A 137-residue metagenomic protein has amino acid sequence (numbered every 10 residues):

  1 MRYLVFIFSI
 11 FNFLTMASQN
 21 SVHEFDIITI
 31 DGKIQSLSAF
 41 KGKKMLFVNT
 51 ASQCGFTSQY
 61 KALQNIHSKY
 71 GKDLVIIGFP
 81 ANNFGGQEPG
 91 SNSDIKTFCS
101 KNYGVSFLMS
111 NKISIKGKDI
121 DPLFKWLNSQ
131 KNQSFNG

Functional and structural regions predicted by a protein language model:
Y3-L14: Sec-dependent N-terminal signal peptides
A17-S38, S58, P122, Q130: N-terminal "domain-start" segment that seeds a small globular fold
T29, N49-Q53: Amphipathic alpha-helical repeat scaffolds
K43-M45, Q53, T57-N82, S100-Y103: Conserved helix-turn-beta segment immediately C-terminal to the redox Cys motif in thioredoxin-like folds
S58, A62-N65, G90, D94 (+1 more regions): Extracytoplasmic/secreted proteins, especially bacterial periplasmic and envelope-associated proteins
D73-G90, S106-G117: Thiol-based oxidoreductase modules, predominantly thioredoxin-like and allied folds used for disulfide exchange
C99-S100, G104-G137: Thiol/selenol-based redox catalytic cores and closely related redox-interacting motifs
